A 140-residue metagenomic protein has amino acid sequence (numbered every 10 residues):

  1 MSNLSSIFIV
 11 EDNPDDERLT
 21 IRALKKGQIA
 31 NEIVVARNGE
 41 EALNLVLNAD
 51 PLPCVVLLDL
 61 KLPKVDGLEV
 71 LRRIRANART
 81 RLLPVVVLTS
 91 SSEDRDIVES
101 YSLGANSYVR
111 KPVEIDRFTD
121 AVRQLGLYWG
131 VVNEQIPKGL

Functional and structural regions predicted by a protein language model:
S5-D15, T20-K25, V56: Conserved acidic segment of CheY-like receiver
I21, V35-V55: Acidic, metal-coordinating helix/loop segments flanking the phosphotransfer/catalytic sites of two-component signaling
L58-D59, T89: Active-site residues of response regulator receiver
L62-V65, I74: Hydrophobic residue at a beta-alpha junction that N-caps the helix immediately following a catalytic beta-strand/loop
L82-S92: A short, hydrophobic beta-strand element within the central beta-sheet of small alpha/beta folds
N106: Short, glycine/charged-rich "phosphate-handling" switch motifs in NTP-dependent and phosphotransfer domains
V113-G126, V132-L140: C-terminal output helix
